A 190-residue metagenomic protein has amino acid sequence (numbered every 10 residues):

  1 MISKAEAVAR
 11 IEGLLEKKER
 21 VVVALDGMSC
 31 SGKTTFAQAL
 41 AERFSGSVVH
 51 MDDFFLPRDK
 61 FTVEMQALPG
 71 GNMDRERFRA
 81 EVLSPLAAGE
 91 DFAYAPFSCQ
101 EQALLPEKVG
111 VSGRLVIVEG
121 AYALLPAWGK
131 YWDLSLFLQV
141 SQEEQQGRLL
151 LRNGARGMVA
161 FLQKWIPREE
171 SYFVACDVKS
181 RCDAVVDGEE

Functional and structural regions predicted by a protein language model:
M1-V23: Extreme N-terminal, non-catalytic leader segments that precede Walker-type/kinase nucleotide-binding cores
C30: Walker A (P-loop) phosphate-binding loop of P-loop NTPases
K33: Conserved lysine of the Walker
F36: Hydrophobic positions on the alpha1 helix immediately C-terminal to the Walker A/P-loop
F44-D59: Short beta-strand-centered segment that lines the nucleotide-binding/catalytic pocket of NTP-utilizing
K60-Q102, L115: Conserved nucleotide-sensing/catalytic segment adjacent to the nucleotide-binding pocket in NTP-handling enzymes
A103, L125, A155-E190: Small-molecule kinase domains that catalyze NTP-dependent phosphoryl transfer to phosphate-bearing small molecules
A103-R152: ATP-dependent NMP and nucleoside kinases share a basic, alpha-helical "lid"
